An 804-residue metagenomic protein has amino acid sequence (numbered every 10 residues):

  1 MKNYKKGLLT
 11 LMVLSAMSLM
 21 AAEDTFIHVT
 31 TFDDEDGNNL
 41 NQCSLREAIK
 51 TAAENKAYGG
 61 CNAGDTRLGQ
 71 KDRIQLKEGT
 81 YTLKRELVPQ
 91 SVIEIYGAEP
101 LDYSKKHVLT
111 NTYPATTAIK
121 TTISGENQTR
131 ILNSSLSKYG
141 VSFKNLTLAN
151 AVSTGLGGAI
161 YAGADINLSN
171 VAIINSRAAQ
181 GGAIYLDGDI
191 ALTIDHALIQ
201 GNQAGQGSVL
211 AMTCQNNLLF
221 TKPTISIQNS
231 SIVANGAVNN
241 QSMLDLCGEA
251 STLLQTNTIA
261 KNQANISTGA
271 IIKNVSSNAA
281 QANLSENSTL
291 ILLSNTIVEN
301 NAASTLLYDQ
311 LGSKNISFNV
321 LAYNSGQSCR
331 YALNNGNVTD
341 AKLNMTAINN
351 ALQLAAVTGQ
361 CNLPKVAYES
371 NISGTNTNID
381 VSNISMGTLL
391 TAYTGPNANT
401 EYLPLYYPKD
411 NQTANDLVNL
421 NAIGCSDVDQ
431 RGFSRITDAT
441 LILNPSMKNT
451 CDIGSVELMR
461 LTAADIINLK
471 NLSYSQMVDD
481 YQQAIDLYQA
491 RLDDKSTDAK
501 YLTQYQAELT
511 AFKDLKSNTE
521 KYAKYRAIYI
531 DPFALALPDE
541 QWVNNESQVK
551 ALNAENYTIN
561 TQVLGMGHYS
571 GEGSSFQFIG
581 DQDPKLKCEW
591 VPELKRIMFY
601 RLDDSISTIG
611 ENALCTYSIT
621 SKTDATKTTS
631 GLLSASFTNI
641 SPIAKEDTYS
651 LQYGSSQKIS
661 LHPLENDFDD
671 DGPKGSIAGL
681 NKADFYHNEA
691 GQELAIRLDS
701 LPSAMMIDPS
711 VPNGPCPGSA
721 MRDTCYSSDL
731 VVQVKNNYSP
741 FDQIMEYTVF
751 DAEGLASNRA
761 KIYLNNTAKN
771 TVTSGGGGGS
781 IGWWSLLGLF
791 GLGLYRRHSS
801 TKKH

Functional and structural regions predicted by a protein language model:
T31-R73: Acidic Gly/Asp/Thr-rich repetitive segments characteristic of extracellular carbohydrate-active and adhesion proteins
N41, L45, L363, E369-N449 (+1 more regions): C-terminal accessory segments
C61-E94, A98-D102: N-terminal extracellular ligand-recognition/capping segment immediately after the signal peptide
E94-S153: Right-handed parallel beta-helix/beta-spiral solenoid domain characteristic of secreted/periplasmic
N167-N170, T193-A197, M212-Q215, I225-E401: Predominantly extracellular beta-rich ligand-binding scaffolds that present long acidic/polar faces for carbohydrate
S455-A490, A499, T503-A554, T616-N688 (+2 more regions): Extracellular interdomain linkers/hinges and stalk-like, low-complexity segments in secreted or single-pass
A534-R596, L664-D729: Surface-exposed or secretory-pathway low-complexity segments enriched in glycine-proline and Ser/Thr/acidic residues
G782-S800: A cross-kingdom C-terminal cell-surface attachment/processing module
